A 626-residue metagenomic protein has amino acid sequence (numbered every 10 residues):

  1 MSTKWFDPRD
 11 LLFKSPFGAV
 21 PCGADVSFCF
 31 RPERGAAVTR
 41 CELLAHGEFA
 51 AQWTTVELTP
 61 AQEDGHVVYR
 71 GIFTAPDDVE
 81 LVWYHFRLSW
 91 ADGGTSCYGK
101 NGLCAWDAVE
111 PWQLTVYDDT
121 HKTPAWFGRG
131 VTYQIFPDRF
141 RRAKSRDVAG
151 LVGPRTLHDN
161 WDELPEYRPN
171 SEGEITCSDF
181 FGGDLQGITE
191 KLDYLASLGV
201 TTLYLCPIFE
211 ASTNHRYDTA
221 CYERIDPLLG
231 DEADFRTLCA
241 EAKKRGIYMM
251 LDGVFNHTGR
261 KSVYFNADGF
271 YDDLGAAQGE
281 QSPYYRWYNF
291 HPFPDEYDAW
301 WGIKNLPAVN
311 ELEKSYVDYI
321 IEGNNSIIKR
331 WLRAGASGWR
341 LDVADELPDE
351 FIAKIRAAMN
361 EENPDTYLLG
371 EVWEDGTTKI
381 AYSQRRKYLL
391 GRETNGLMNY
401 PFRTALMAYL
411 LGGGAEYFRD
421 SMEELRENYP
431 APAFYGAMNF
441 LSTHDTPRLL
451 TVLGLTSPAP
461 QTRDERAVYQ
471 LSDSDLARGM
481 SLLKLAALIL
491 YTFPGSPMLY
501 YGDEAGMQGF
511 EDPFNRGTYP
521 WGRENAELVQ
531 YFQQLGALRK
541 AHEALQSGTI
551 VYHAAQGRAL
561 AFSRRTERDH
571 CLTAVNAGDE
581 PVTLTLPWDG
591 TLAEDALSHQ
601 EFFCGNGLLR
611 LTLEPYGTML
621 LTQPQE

Functional and structural regions predicted by a protein language model:
M1-Y133: Glycan-association/targeting regions that enable binding to alpha-glucans and other polysaccharides
S15, S27, H553-P587: Carbohydrate-binding surface patches
F30, I135, L195, L205 (+10 more regions): Conserved, mostly hydrophobic/aromatic
V82, Y519-H553: Aromatic- and carboxylate-lined catalytic core of secreted/periplasmic carbohydrate-active enzymes
F136-T201, I208-A334, I355-E362: Substrate-binding/active-site clefts of carbohydrate-active enzymes
D138, Y382-S383, Y435-L471, A487-N525: Aromatic/acidic polysaccharide-binding cleft in carbohydrate-active enzymes
C239-Y248, N256-H257, S262-D273, I327 (+5 more regions): Active-site-proximal helices and loops of the catalytic beta/alpha 8
G605-E626: C-terminal beta-strand-rich structural cap/linker in extracellular carbohydrate-active enzymes
